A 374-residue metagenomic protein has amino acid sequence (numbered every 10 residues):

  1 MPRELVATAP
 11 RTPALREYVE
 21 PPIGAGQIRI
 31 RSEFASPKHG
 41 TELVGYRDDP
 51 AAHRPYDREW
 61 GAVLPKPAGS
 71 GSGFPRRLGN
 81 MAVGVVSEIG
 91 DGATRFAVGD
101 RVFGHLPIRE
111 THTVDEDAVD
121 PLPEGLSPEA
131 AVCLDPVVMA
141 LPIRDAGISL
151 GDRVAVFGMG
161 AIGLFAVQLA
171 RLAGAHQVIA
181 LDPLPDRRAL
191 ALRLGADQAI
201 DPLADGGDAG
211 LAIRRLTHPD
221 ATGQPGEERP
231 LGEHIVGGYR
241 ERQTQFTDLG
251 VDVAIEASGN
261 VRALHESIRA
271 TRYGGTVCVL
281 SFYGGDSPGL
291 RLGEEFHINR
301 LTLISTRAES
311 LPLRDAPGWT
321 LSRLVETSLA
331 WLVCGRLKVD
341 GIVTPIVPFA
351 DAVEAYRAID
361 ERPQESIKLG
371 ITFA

Functional and structural regions predicted by a protein language model:
M1-P75, A374: Short N-terminal strand-loop motif that marks the start of NAD(P)H/FAD-dependent oxidoreductase cofactor-binding domains
S72-H105: A glycine-/small-residue-rich N-terminal strand-loop-strand element that serves as the cofactor-binding glycine loop
H105, P123-A146, F157-F165: A glycine-rich, Thr/Ser-enriched phosphate-binding loop motif common to dinucleotide/cofactor-binding enzymes
I143-S149, F246-T247: Glycine-rich helix-loop-beta junction characteristic of Rossmann-like nucleotide cofactor-binding loops
V156, R171-E266: Adenosine-nucleotide cofactor-binding segment
R214-R215, T222-T244, D248, L290-V343: C-terminal substrate-binding/catalytic core of Rossmann-like NAD(P)-dependent dehydrogenases/reductases
G223, T244, D248, C278-V279 (+4 more regions): C-terminal capping/lid region of NAD(P)-dependent oxidoreductase domains
T271-R272: Helix-to-beta-strand junctions that scaffold the AdoMet/dcAdoMet cofactor pocket in Class I SAM-dependent enzymes
